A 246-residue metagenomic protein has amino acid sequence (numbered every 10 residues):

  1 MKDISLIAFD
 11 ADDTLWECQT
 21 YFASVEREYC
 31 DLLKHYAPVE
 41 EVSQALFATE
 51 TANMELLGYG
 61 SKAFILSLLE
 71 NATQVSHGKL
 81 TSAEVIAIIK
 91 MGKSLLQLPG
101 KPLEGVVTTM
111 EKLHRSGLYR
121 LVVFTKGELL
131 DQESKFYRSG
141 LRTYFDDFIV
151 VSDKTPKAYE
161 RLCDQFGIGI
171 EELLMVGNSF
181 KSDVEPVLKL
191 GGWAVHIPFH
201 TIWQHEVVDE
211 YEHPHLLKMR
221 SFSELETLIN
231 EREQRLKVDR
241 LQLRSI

Functional and structural regions predicted by a protein language model:
M1-A45: Active-site neighborhood of HAD-like aspartate-dependent phosphohydrolases
M1-I4, V107, E111, R115 (+1 more regions): Asp-based, Mg2+/Mn2+-dependent phosphohydrolase catalytic module
F22-C30, I65, L69, L129: An amphipathic alpha-helix signature
E28, L32, Y36, T109-L118: A short, Lys/Arg-enriched amphipathic alpha-helix followed by its capping loop at the start of a domain
T49-S94: A metal-dependent, Asp-based hydrolase signature
I88-T108: Long amphipathic N-terminal alpha/beta scaffold segment
P99, K112, L121-V122, E133: N-terminal cap/leader regions of alpha/beta-hydrolase-fold enzymes, predominantly small-molecule hydrolases
